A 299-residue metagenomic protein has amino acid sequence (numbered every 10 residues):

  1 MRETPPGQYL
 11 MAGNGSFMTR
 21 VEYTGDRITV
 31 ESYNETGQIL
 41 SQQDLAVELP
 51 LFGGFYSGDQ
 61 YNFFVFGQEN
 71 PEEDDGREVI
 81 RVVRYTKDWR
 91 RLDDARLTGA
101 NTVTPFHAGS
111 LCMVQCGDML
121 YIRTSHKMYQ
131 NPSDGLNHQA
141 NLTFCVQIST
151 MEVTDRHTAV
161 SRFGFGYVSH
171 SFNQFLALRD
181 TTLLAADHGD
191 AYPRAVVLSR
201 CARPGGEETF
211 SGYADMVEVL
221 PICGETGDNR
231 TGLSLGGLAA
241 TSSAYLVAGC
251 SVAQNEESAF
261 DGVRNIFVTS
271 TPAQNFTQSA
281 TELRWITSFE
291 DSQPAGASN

Functional and structural regions predicted by a protein language model:
M1, Q38-L45, L92-V103, T154-G164 (+2 more regions): A short beta-strand motif characteristic of beta-propeller blades
R2-A12, E48-G58, V103-V114, S161-R179 (+2 more regions): Repeated scaffold domains used in trafficking and secretory/extracellular systems, primarily beta-propellers
N14-T19, Q60-V65, D118-R123, R179-L184 (+1 more regions): Entry beta-strands of beta-propeller and related beta-repeat scaffolds
M18-L45: Beta-propeller domains
Y23-R27, Q68-D75, K127-D134, G189-P193 (+1 more regions): Short glycine/acidic-enriched loop and turn motifs that connect beta-strands
V30-Y33, R77-W89, G135-E152, A195-G206 (+1 more regions): Beta-propeller blade signature
I39-P71, D75-E78, R96-N101: Blade-loop segments of beta-propeller domains
R77-I80, R91-G117, R123-L142, R156-F172: Asp-box/WD-like beta-propeller blade repeats and closely related beta-sheet repeat scaffolds
